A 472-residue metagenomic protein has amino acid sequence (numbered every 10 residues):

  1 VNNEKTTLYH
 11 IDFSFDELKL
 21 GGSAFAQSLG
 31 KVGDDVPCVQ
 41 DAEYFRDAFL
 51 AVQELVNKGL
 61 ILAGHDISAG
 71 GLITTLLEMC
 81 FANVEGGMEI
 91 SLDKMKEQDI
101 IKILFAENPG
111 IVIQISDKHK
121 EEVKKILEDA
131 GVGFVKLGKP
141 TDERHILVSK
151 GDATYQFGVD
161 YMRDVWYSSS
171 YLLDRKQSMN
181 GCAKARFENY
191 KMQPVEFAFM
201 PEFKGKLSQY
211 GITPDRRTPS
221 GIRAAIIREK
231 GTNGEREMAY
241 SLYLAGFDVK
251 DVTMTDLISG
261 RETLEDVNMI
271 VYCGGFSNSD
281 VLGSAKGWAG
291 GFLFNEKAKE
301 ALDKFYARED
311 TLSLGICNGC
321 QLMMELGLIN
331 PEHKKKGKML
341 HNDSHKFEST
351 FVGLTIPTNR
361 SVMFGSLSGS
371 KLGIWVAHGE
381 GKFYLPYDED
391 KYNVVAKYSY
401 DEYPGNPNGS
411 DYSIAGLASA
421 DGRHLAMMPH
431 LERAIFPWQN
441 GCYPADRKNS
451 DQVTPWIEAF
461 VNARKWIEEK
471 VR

Functional and structural regions predicted by a protein language model:
V1-F105, D117-R223, G231: Intein/HINT protein-splicing elements and their conserved insertion hotspots or analogous self-processing inserts
T6, N268, L425: Conserved acidic residues
I11, E17-G22, I73-L76, E122-K124 (+7 more regions): Short helix/loop capping segments that flank catalytic or ligand/cofactor-binding pockets
E97-P109, D310, H341-N342, K346: Cysteine-centered functional microenvironments
G133, D310-L312, R423: Proline-centered loop/turn at the N-terminus of a beta-strand
L137, G260-E262, D303-K304, G337-R472: Amide-donor transfer/coupling interface in amidating biosynthetic enzymes
K150-I316, C320-E332, L340-E348, D411 (+1 more regions): N-terminal beta1-alpha1 cap of cysteine-dependent amidohydrolase-like domains
